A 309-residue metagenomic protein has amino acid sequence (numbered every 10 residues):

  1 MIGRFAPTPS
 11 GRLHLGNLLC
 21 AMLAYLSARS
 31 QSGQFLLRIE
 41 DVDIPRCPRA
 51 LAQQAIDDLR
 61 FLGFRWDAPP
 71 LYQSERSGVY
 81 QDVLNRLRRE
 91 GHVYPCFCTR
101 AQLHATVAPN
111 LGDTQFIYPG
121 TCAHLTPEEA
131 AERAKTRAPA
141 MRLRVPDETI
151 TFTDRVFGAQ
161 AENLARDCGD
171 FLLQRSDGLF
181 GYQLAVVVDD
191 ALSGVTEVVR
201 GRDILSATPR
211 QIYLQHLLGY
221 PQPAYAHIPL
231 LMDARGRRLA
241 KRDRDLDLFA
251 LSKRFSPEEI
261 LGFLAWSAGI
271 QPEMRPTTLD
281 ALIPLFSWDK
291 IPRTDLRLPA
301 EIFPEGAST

Functional and structural regions predicted by a protein language model:
M1-L111, R202-D203, A207-Y220: N-terminal Rossmann-like or analogous alpha/beta NTP/dinucleotide-binding catalytic cores that position adenine
M1-R12, F35, A131-E132, E148 (+1 more regions): Non-catalytic terminal extensions that flank enzyme cores
A52, S77, R100, Q115 (+4 more regions): Alpha-helix initiation and N-capping motif
D57, D82, R89, A105 (+4 more regions): Charged/polar, solvent-exposed surface patches and flexible loops
R65, V93-Y94, G112-F116, E128 (+2 more regions): A general structural signal for well-ordered secondary-structure junctions
D67-P69, Q222-Y225, Q271-T277: Short, surface-exposed acidic
R88-R100, H124, E148-F152, F157 (+1 more regions): A short, terminal or domain-edge coil/loop segment
A101-A240, D247-L251, F303-T309: Active-site cores that bind ATP or allylic diphosphates and position pyrophosphate for catalysis
